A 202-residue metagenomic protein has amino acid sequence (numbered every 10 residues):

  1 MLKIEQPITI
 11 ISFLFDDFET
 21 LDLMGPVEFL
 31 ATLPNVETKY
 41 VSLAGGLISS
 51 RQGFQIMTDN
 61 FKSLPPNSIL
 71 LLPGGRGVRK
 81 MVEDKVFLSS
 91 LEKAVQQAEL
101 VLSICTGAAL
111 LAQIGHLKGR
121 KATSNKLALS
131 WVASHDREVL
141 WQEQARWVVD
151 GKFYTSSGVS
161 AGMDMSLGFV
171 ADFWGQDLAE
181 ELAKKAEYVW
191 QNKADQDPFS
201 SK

Functional and structural regions predicted by a protein language model:
M1-V101, A108-Q113, K118-G119, S130 (+3 more regions): Extended, subdomain-level signal for the structured scaffold at the beginning of enzyme domains
T58, T123-S124, T155: Ser/Thr-centric signal marking residues that sit in or immediately flank functional binding/regulatory motifs
I104, S124-N125: Replace "coordinates the UDP/GDP/TDP-sugar" with "coordinates nucleotide-activated sugar donors
Q144-K152: Glycine/charged-rich beta-loop-alpha catalytic/anionic-binding loops adjacent to active sites
K152-G158: A short glycine-threonine-serine/GTX helix/turn-capping micro-motif
